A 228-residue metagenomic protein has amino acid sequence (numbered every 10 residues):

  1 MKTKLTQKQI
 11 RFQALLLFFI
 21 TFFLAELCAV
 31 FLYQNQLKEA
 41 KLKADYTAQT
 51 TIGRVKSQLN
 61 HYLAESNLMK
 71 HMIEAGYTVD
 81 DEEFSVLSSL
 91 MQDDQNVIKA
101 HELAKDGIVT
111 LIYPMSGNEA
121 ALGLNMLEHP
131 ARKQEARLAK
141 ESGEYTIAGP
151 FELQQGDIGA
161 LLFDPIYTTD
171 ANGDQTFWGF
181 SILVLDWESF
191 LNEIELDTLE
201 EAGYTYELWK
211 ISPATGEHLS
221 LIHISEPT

Functional and structural regions predicted by a protein language model:
M1-L5: Short, Lys/Arg-rich, polar N-terminal cytosolic tail immediately upstream of the first transmembrane signal-anchor
Q7-Q9, Q13, Q34-Q36, Q49 (+5 more regions): Residue-identity detector for glutamine
I10, A14-V79: Juxtamembrane extracytoplasmic/periplasmic/luminal helical "stalk" adjacent to the first N-terminal
K41, D45, A75-L221, S225: Intrinsically disordered, low-complexity polar/acidic regions
